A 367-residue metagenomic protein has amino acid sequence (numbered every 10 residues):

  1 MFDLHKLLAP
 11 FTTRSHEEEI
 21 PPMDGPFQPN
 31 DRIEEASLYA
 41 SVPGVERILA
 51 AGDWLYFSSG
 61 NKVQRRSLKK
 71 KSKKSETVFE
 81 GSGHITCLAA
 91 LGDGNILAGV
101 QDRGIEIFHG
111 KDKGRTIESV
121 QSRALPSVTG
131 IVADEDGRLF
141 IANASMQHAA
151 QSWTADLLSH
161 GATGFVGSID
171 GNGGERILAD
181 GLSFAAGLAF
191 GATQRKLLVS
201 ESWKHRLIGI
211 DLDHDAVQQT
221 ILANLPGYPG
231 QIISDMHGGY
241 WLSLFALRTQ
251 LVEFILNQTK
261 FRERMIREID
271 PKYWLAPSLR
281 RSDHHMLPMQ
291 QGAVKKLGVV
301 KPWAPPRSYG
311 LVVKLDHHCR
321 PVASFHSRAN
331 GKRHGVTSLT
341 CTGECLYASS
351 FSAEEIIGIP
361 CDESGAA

Functional and structural regions predicted by a protein language model:
M1-A367: Sequence-structural signature of mature extracellular/luminal beta-sheet repeat domains, prominently beta-propellers
